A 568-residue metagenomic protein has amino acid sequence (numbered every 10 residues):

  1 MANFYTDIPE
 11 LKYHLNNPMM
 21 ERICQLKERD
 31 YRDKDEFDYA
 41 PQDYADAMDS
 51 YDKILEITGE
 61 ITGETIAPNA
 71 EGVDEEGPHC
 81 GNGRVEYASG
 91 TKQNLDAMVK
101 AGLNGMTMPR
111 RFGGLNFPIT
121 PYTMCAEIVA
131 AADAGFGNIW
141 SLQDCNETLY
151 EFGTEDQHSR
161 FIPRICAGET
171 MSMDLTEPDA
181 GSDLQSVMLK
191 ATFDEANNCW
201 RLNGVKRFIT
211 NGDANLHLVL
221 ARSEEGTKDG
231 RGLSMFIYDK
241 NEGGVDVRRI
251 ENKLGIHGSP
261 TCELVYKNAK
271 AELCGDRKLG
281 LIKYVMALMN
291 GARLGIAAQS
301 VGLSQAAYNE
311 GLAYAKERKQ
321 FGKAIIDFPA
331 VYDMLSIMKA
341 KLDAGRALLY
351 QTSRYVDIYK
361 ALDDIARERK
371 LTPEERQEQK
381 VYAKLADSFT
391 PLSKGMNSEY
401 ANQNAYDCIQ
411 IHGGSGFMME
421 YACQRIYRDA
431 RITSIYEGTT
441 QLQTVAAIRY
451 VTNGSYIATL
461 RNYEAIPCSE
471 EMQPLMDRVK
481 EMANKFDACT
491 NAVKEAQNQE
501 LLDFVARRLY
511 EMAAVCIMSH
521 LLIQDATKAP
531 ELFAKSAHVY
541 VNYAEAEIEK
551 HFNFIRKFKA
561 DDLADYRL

Functional and structural regions predicted by a protein language model:
M1-F136, R160, D364-P373, Q473 (+1 more regions): Amphipathic, small/basic residue-rich leader segments at the start of a protein or domain
A2-Y5, P9-E10, N17-M19, I256 (+3 more regions): Alpha-helix capping/hinge segments and adjacent helical runs
Y39, N241-G244, R248, P260-A292 (+3 more regions): A glycine-rich, basic-preceded beta-loop-alpha segment at the flavin cofactor/substrate interface of flavin-utilizing
G137-E155, G181: N-terminal glycine-rich flavin-associated loop
T154-R160, T439, V445-D487: A structural-propensity feature for long, helix-poor, extended segments
C199-V245: A short core secondary-structure module
D343-K394, T490-F504, I523, T527 (+1 more regions): C-terminal helix-coil-helix/basic helical segment that borders enzyme active sites and/or dimer interfaces and provides
G454, I466-L568: C-terminal amphipathic alpha-helical interaction region
